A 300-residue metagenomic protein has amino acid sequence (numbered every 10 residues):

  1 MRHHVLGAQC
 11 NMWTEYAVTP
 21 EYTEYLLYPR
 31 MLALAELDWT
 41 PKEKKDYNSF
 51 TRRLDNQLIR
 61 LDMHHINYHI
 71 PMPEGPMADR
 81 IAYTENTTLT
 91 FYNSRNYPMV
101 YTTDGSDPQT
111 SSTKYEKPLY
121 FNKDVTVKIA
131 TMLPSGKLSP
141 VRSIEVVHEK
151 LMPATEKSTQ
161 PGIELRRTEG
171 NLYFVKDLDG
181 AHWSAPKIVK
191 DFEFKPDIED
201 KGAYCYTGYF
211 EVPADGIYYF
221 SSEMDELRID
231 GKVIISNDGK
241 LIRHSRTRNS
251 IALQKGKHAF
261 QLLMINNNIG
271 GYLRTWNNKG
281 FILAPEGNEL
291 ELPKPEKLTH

Functional and structural regions predicted by a protein language model:
M1-I59: Conserved alpha/beta catalytic core and glycan-binding cleft of carbohydrate-active enzymes
P41, K45, T51-E211, D215-I217 (+5 more regions): Short, compositionally stereotyped local motifs that mark structural "simplifiers"
